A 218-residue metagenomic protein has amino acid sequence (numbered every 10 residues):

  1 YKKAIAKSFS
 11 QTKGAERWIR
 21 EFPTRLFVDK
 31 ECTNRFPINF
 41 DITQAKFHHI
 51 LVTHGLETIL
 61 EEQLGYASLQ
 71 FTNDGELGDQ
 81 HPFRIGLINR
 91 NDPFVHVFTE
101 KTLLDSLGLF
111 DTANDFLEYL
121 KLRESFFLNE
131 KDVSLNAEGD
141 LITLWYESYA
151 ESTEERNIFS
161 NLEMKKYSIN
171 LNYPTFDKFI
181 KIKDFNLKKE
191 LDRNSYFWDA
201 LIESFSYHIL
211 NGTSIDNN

Functional and structural regions predicted by a protein language model:
Y1-C32: A broadly used, surface-exposed interaction patch
K2, R25-N218: Acidic, metal-dependent phosphodiester-chemistry machinery of nucleic-acid enzymes
